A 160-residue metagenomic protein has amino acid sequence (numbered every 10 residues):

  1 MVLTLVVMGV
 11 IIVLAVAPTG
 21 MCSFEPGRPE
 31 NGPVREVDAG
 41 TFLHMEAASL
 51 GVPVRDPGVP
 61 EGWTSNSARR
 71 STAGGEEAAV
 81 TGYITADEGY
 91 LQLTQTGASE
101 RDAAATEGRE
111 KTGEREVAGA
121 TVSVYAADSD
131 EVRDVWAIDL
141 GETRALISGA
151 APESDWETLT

Functional and structural regions predicted by a protein language model:
V2-G20: Hydrophobic membrane-insertion alpha-helices, especially the h-region of bacterial N-terminal signal peptides
V16, G113-T160: A short, solvent-exposed beta-edge/loop patch
A17, F42-E46, L159: Residues that form generic nucleotide/phosphate-binding pockets
M21-E36: Ser/Thr/Pro/Gly-rich low-complexity linker/stalk segments immediately outside membranes or between
P33-D128: Short, solvent-exposed recognition patches
